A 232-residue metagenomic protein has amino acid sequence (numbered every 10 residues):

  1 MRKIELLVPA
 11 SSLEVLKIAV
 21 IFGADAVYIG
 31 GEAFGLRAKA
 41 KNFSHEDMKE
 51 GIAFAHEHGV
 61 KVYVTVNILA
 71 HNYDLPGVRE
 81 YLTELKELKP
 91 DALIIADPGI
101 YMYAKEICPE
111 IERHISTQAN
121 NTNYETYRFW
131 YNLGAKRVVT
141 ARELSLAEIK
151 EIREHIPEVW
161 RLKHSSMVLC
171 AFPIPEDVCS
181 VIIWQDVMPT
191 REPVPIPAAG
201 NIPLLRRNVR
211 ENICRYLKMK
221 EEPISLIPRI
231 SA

Functional and structural regions predicted by a protein language model:
R2-N121, A147-A232: Active-site pocket-lining/capping segments in soluble small-molecule metabolic enzymes
R37, K136-T140: The substrate-binding groove and active-site-proximal loops of carbohydrate-active enzymes, especially glycoside
P90, A135-K136: A broad detector of the eukaryotic-type serine/threonine protein kinase catalytic domain
Y124-E125: Conserved nucleotide-cofactor-binding alpha/beta core module
R142-S145: Conserved two-component signaling phosphotransfer/partner-docking surface
